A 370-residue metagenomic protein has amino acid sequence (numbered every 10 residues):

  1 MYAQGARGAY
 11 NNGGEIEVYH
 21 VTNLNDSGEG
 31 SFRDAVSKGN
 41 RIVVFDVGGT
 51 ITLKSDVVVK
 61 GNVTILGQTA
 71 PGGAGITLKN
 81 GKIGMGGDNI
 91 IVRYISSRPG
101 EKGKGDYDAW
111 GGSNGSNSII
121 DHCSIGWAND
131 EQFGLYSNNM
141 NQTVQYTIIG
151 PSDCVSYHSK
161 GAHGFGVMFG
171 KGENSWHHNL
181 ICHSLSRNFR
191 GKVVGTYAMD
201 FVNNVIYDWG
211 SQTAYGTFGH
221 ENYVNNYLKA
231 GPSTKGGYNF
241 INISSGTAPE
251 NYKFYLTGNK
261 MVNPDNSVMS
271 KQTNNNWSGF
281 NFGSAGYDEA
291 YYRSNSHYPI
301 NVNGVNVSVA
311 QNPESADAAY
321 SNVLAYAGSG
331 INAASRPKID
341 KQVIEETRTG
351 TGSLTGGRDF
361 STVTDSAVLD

Functional and structural regions predicted by a protein language model:
M1-G8, G14-E17, S37, G75 (+1 more regions): Long, contiguous C-terminal flanking segments immediately downstream of a protein's structured core
Y10-N11, G30-S37, I51-K60, K79-G84 (+1 more regions): Short, T/G/N/S-enriched strand-turn elements that build extracellular solenoid repeat scaffolds
E17-D26, V36-T52, V63-P71: Glycine-rich repeat segments that build the extracellular carbohydrate-interaction surface of secreted and virion
Y19-V21, V44, T64, I91-S96 (+11 more regions): Structural recognition of the beta-strand scaffold that forms the well-ordered cores of secreted hydrolase catalytic
V43, I65-G67, G87-R93, S118-D121 (+5 more regions): All-beta strand scaffolds that present successive hydrophobic residues in beta-strands
T52-S175: Right-handed parallel beta-helix
G72, N141-Q145, I149-C154, H158 (+1 more regions): Long, polar low-complexity repeats
